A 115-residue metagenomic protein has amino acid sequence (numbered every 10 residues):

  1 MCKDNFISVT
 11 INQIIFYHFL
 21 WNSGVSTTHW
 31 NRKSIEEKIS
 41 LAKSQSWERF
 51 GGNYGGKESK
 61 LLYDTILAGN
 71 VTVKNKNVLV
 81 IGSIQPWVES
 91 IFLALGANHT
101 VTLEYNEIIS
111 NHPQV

Functional and structural regions predicted by a protein language model:
M1-N77, A94: N-terminal accessory regions of S-adenosyl-L-methionine
L79-V115: Class I SAM-dependent methyltransferase SAM/SAH-binding core
